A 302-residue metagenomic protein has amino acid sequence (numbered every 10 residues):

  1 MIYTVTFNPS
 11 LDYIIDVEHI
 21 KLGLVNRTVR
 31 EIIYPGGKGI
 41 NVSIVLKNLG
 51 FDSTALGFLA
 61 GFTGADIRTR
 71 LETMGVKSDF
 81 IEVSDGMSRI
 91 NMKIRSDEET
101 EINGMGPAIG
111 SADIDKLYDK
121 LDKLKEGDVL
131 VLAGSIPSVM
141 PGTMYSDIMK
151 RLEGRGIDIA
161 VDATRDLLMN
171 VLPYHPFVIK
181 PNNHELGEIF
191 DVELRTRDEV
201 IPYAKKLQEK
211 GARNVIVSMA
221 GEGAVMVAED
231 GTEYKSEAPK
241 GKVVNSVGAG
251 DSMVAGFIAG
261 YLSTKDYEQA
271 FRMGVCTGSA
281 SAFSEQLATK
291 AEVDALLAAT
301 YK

Functional and structural regions predicted by a protein language model:
M1-L56, G64-D66: Glycine-rich phosphate/adenosyl-contacting loop at the front of the ribokinase-like
I2, F51-T54, S78-D79, I159 (+1 more regions): Hydrophobic anchor at the start of a short beta-strand that flanks the dinucleotide cofactor-binding loop
L24, N48-D128, A295-K302: Conserved N-terminal subdomain of the carbohydrate kinase-like
K47, E153, L262: Gly/Ala-rich phosphate-binding loop of Rossmann-like dinucleotide-binding domains, activating on the conserved
E101-N103, D128-G134, D162, K180-E185: Short beta-strands and strand-loop turn motifs
A108-K123, G127-L152, D158: Hydrophobic alpha-helical segments and helix pairs
G142-D230: Conserved phosphate/ATP/ADP-binding segment of small-molecule kinases
R197-K302: Conserved phosphate-binding/catalytic region of the ribokinase-like
